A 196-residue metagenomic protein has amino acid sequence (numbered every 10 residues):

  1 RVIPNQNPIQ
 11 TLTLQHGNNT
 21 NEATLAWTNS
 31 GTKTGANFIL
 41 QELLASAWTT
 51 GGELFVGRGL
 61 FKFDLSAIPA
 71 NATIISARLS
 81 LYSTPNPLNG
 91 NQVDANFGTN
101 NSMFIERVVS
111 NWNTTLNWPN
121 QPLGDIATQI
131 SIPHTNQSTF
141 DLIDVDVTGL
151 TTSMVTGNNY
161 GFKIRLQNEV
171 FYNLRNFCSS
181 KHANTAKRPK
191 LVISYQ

Functional and structural regions predicted by a protein language model:
R1-L65, E169-V170, K181-Q196: Flexible, small-residue-rich N-terminal segments that precede or flank a structured functional core
V56-R58, I68-L79: Extended extracellular/luminal ectodomain segments enriched in beta-structured repeat modules
F63, T73-P87, L191: A short beta-strand element within beta-rich, extracytoplasmic domains of secreted/secretory-pathway proteins
A70-I75, T152-Y160: Short glycine/proline/serine/threonine-rich loop/turn segments at secondary-structure transition edges
S80, G157-Q167: Short, surface-exposed ligand- or partner-binding patches at beta-edge/loop junctions that are enriched in aromatics
N86-N158: Beta-strand-rich interaction/scaffold domains
I164-S179: Short beta-strand-plus-loop segments that form exposed binding edges in beta-rich domains
